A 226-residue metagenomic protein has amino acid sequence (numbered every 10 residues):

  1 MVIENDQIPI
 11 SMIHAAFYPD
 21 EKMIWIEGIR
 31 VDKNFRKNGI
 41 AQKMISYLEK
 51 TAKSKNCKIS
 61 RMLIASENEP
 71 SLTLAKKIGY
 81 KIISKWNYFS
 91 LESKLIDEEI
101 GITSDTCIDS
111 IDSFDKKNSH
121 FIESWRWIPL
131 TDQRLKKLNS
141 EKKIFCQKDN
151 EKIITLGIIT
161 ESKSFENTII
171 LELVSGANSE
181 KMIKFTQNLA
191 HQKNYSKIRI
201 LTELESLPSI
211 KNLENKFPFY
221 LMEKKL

Functional and structural regions predicted by a protein language model:
V2, I8-A16, W25, E151-S162: Conserved beta-strand in the GNAT
F17, L63-I64, K81-K94, E214-K225: Conserved catalytic-core motifs of GNAT/GCN5-like acyltransferases
F17-I26, R36, T160-E172, N215-F219: A conserved beta-turn-beta hairpin within the catalytic core of GNAT-like acetyltransferases that forms part
I24, I45, A52-E67, L74 (+1 more regions): Conserved GNAT acetyl-CoA-binding A-motif
G28-V31, K37-T51, T73, K77 (+1 more regions): Conserved acetyl-CoA-binding loop-helix of GNAT-fold acetyltransferases
Q42, S66-S84, L204-F217: Conserved active-site alpha-helix within GNAT-family acetyltransferase domains
I78-F165: Amide-forming acyltransferase catalytic core, primarily the GNAT-like/NAT-type and related acyltransferase folds
E180-L226: Non-catalytic C-terminal interaction regions
